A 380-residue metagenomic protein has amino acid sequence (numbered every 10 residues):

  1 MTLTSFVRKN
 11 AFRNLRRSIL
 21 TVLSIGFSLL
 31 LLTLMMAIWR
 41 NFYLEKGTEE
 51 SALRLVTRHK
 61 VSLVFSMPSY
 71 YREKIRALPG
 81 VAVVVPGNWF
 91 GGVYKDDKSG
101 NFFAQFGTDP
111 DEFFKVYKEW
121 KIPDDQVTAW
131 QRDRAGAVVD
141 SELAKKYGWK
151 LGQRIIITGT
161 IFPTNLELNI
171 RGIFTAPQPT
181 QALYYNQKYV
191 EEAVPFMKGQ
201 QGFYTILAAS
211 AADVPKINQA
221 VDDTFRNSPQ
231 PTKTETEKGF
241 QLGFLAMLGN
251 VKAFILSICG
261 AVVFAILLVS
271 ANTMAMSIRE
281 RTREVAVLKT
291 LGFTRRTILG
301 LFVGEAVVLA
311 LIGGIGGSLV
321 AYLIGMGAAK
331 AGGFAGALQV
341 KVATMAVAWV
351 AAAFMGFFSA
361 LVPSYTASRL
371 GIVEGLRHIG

Functional and structural regions predicted by a protein language model:
R13-F42, L245-E284, V307-G316, M355-F358: Hydrophobic alpha-helical transmembrane segments of multi-pass inner-membrane transport and secretion
G26-A104, I122-D133, K145, Q219 (+2 more regions): Hydrophobic, regular-secondary-structure patches
I38, F42-E45, D213-A265, S277-R279 (+2 more regions): Peri-transmembrane interface segments
V83, G92, T160, N165-V221 (+1 more regions): Small-residue transmembrane helix packing/gating motifs
G87-N88, K98-D109, W120-E191: Hydrophobic secondary-structure segments that place a key small or acidic residue at a functional site
A275, R283-A329, V347, A351-M355 (+1 more regions): Transmembrane alpha-helical interface segments in multi-pass membrane proteins
I324-V347, G380: Short juxtamembrane loops and helix-capping segments at transmembrane helix boundaries of multi-pass membrane proteins
T344-G380: C-terminal membrane-exit region of the final transmembrane helix in multipass inner-membrane proteins
